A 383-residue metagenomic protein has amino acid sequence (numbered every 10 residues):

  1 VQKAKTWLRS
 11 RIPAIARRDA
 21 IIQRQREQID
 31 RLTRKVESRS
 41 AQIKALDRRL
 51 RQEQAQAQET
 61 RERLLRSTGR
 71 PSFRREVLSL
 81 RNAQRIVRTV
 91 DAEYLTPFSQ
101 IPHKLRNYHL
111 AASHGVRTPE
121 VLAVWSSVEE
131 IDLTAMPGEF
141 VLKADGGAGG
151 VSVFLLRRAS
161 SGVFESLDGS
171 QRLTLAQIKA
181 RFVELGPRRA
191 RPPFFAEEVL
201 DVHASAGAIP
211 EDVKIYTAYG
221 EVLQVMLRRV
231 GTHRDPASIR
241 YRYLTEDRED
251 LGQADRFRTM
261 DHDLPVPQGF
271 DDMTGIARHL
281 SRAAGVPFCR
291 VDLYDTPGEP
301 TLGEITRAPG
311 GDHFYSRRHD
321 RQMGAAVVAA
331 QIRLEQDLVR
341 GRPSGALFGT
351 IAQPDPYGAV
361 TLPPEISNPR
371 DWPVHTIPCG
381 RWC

Functional and structural regions predicted by a protein language model:
V1-R61: Boundary detector for helix-to-coil junctions that initiate low-complexity/charged tails
Q52-L105: N-terminal leader/transition segments
L80, Q268, D295-C383: C-terminal active-site "lid" helix and adjoining low-complexity regulatory extension at the edge of ATP-using catalytic
N82-S152, Q171-V183, P193: A conserved helix-loop-beta module that forms one wall/lid of the active-site cleft in ATP-utilizing catalytic domains
V153, R234-Y243, D312-R317: A short, polar/proline- and glycine-enriched secondary-structure boundary/capping micro-motif
R157-S160, T217-E221, T296-G298: Short acidic-glycine loop/turn motifs at beta-strand connectors
L167-A254: Phosphate-binding site of ATP-dependent enzymes
P187-P193, I239-E299: A long amphipathic alpha-helix within ATP-dependent nucleotide-binding catalytic cores
